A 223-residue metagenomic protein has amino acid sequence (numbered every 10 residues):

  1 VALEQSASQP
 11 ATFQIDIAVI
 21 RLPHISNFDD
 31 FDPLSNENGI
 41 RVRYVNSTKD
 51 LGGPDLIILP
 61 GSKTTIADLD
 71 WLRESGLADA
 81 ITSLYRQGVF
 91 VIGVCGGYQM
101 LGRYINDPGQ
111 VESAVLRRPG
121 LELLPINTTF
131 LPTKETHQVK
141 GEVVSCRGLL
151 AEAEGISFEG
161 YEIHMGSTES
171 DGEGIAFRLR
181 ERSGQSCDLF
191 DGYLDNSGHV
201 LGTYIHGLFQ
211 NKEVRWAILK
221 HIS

Functional and structural regions predicted by a protein language model:
V1-R43, T48-D55, P108, L123 (+2 more regions): C-terminal lobe/tail of nucleotide-utilizing enzymes
D16-G96, M100-Y104: Phosphate-binding active sites in nucleotide-utilizing proteins
L56, G88-I92, V115, S197 (+1 more regions): Short, flexible coil/turn micro-motifs enriched in small/turn-prone residues
K63-L149, G155-E159: Cysteine-nucleophile active-site neighborhood
